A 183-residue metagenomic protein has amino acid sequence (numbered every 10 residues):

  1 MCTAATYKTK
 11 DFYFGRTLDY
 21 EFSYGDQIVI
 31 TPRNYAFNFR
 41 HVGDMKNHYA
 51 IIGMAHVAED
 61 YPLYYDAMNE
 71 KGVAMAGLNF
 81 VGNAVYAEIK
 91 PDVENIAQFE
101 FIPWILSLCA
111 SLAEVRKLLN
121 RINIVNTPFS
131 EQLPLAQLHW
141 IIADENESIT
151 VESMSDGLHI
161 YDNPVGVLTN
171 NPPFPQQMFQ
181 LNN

Functional and structural regions predicted by a protein language model:
M1-V93, N126: A contiguous strand-loop segment
T17-D19, N79-F80, N120, E145 (+1 more regions): An acidic- and aromatic-residue-enriched active-site/binding cleft used to recognize and process polar
I30-P32, N38-V42, V93, F99-P103 (+2 more regions): Glycine-rich loops and low-complexity Gly/Arg-rich segments that provide flexible linkers or classic glycine-based
D44-E59, L108-A113, K117, Q177-N183: A short, charged
E59-D60, A97-Q98, N123, P134: Short, glycine/acidic-rich beta->alpha junctions
D92-I122: Alpha/propeptide regions of enzymes that mature by internal proteolysis
K117-L133, H139-I141: Secretory/export targeting leaders with adjacent low-complexity proregions
P134-N183: Extended amphipathic alpha-helical segments with heptad-repeat/coiled-coil character used for oligomerization, fusion
